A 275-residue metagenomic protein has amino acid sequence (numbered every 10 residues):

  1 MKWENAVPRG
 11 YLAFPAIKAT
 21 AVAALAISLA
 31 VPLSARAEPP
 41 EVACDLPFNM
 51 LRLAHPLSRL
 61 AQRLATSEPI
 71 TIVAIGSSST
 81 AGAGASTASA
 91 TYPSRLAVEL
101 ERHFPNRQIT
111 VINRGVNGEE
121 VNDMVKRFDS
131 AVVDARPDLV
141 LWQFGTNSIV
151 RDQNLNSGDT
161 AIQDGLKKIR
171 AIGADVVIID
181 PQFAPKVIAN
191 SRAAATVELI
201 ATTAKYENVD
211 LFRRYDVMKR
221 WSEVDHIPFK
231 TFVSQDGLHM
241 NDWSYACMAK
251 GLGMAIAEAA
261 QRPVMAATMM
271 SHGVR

Functional and structural regions predicted by a protein language model:
M1-V73, G82-S86, E101-R107, A135 (+3 more regions): N-terminal secretory targeting modules
V73-G76, I179: Short hydrophobic segments within beta-strands
I75-S77, F144-G145: Short loop/turn segments at strand-loop or loop-helix junctions that form parts of catalytic or ligand-binding pockets
S78, G115: Catalytic nucleophile serine of serine hydrolases, specifically the conserved "nucleophile elbow" pentapeptide
T80-G84, V121-N122: Short, solvent-exposed loop/turn elements at domain surfaces
A81, T91, I109-I112: Extracytoplasmic small-molecule ligand-binding "clamshell" domains of the periplasmic binding protein/Venus flytrap
S94-T110, E119-V274: Alpha-helical cap/lid subdomain in secreted, periplasmic, or secretory-pathway luminal O-acyl-processing enzymes
